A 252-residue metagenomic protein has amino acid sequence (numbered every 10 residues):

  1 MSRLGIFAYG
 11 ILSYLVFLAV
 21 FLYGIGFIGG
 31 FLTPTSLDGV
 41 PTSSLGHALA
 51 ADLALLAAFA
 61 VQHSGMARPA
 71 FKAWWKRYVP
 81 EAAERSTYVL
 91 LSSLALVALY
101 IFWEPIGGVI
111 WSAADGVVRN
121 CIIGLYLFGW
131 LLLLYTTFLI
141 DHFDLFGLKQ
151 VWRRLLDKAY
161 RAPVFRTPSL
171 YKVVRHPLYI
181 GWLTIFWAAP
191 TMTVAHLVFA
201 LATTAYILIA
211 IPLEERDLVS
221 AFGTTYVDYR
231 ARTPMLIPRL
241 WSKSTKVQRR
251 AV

Functional and structural regions predicted by a protein language model:
M1-Y14, R85: Alpha-helical transmembrane segments and their helix-start/interface "positive-inside/aromatic belt" motifs in integral
Y14-P34: Alpha-helical transmembrane segments of multi-pass membrane proteins
Y23-G26, G46, L55, L132 (+2 more regions): Hydrophobic transmembrane alpha-helices
G30-T42, F71-K76, E104-D115: Membrane-interface helix termini and inter-helical loops of multi-pass transporters
G39-H47, W74-L91, L156-Y160: Juxtamembrane helix-capping/reentrant segments at transmembrane boundaries
S43-A57, V118-T137: Alpha-helical transmembrane segments
V61-Y78: Membrane-helix interface/capping segments
L148-A162: Juxtamembrane inter-helical linkers in multi-pass membrane proteins
